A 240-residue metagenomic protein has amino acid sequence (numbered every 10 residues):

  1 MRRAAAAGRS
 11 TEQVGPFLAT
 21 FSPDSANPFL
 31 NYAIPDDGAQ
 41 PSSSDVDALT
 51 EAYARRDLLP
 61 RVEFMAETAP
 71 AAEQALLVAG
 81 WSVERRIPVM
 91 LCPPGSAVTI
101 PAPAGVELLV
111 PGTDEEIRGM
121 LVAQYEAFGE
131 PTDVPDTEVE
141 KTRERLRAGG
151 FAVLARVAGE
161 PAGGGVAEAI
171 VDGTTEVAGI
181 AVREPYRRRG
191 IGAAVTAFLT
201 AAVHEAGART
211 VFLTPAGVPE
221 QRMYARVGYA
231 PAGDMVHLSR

Functional and structural regions predicted by a protein language model:
M1-R55, T68, E73: N-terminal charged segments
R3-S10, L58, A72, E84-R86 (+2 more regions): A short helix-loop-beta-strand connector motif used in the catalytic cores of GNAT acetyltransferases and, in some
S25-Y32, E84, A169-V177, R187: A conserved beta-turn-beta hairpin within the catalytic core of GNAT-like acetyltransferases that forms part
Q40-E115, L238-R240: Acyl-donor-binding surface of acyltransferase catalytic domains
S42-E51, A178-E184, R188-E205, R226: Conserved acetyl-CoA-binding loop-helix of GNAT-fold acetyltransferases
R56-M65, V203-A216: Conserved GNAT acetyl-CoA-binding A-motif
A69-V83, A193, G217-D234: Conserved active-site alpha-helix within GNAT-family acetyltransferase domains
D133-R183: A conserved beta-strand-loop-helix scaffold within acyl/acetyltransferase catalytic domains
